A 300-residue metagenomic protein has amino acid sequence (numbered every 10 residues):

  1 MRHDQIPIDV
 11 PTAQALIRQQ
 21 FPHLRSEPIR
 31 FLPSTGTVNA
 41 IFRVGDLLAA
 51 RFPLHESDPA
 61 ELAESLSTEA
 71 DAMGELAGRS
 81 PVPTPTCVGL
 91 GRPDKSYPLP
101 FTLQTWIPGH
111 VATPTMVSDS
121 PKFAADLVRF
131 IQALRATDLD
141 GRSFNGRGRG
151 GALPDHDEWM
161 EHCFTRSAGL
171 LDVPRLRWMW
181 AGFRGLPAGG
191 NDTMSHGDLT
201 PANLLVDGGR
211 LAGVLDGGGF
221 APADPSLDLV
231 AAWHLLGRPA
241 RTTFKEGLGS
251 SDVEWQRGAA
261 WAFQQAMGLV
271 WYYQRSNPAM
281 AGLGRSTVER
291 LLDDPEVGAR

Functional and structural regions predicted by a protein language model:
R2-I6, H23, E27-E158, T165-L171 (+2 more regions): ATP-binding pocket architecture of kinase catalytic cores
D9-L24: Short, non-transmembrane alpha-helical segments in secretory-pathway proteins
V10-Q14, A70, R238, T242: Short, surface-exposed alpha-helical segments at coil->helix boundaries
A15, D71, E75, R129 (+3 more regions): Generic recognition of well-ordered alpha-helical segments within structured catalytic/regulatory domains
T37, A125, G219-P222, V230-R300: Helix-rich C-terminal or lid/interface subdomains of diverse kinases
T37-V44, A50, C87, W180-L229: Active-site acidic catalytic loop and adjacent metal/ATP-binding pocket of ATP-dependent phosphoryl transfer enzymes
G45-L48, P81, G209, H234-R238 (+1 more regions): Short glycine/proline-enriched coil/turn segments at helix->beta-strand junctions
G146-G185, G247, V253-R257, G282: Helical cap/lid subdomains and adjacent loops of hydrolase enzymes that gate the active-site channel and determine
